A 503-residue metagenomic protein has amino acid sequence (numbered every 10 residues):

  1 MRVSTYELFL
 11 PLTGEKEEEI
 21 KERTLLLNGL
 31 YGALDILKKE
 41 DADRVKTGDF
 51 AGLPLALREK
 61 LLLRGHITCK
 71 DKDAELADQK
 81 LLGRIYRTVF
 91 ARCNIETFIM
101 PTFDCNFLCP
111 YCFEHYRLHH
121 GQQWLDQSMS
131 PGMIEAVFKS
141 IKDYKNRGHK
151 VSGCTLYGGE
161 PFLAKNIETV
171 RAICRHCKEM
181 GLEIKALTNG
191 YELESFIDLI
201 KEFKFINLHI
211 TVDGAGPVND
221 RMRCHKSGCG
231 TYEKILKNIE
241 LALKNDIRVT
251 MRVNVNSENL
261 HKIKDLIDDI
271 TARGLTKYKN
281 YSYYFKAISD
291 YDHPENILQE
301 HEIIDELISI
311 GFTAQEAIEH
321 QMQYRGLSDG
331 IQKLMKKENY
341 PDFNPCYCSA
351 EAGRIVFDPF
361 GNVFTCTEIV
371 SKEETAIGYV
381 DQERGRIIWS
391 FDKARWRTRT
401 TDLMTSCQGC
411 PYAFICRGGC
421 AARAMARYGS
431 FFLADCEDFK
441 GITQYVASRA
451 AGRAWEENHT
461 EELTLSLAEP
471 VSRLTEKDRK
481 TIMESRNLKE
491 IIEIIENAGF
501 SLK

Functional and structural regions predicted by a protein language model:
V3-I36, L55-F98, G148: N-terminal [4Fe-4S]-dependent radical SAM core
E75, Q79-L199, I206, I494: Conserved alpha-helical substructure of the radical SAM core
D104-E114, T365-E368, T405-A422: Local cysteine-cluster metal-coordination motifs and their immediate loop/turn environment, predominantly Fe-S cluster
A136-Y157, L433-L474: Short Fe-S-cluster ligation motifs
I200-G216, K279-A287: Non-cysteine beta-strand/loop elements that form the S-adenosyl-L-methionine
R221-L236, E240-A350, A376: Radical SAM enzyme [4Fe-4S]-AdoMet core and its adjacent flexible, acidic and glycine-rich loops/tails across
H301-E338, T367-P411, R417: C-terminal accessory region of radical SAM enzymes
R397-Y445: Cysteine-cluster motifs in flexible loop/terminal segments that predominantly coordinate metals
